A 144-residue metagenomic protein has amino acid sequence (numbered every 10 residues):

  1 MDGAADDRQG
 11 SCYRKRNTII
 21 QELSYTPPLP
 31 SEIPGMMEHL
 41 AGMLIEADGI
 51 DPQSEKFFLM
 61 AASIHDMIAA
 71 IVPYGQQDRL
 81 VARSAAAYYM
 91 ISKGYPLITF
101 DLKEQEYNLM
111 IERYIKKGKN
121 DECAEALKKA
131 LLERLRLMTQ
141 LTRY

Functional and structural regions predicted by a protein language model:
M1-Y144: FIC/Doc superfamily catalytic core
